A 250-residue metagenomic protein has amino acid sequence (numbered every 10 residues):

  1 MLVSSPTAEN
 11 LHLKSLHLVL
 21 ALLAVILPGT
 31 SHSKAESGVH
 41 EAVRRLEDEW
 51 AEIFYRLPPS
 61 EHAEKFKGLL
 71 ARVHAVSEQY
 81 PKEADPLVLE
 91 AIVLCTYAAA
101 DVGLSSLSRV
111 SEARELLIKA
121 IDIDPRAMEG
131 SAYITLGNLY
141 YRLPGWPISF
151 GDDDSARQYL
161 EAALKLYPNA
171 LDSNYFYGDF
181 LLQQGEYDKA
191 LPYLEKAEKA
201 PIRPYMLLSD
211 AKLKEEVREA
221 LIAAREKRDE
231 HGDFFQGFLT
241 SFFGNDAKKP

Functional and structural regions predicted by a protein language model:
H32-R72, L239, A247-P250: N-terminal leader/linker segments that initiate helical-solenoid repeat arrays
L46, A51-P58, T96-S105, M128 (+4 more regions): Short coil/turn linking the two alpha-helices of tandem helical-hairpin repeats
P59-H74, S106-E115, S149-D154, L194: Helix-turn-helix repeat elements of alpha-solenoid scaffolds
P81, P125-A127, P168: Short coil turns that delineate tetratricopeptide repeat
P86, G130-A132, S173, L207: TPR alpha-solenoid repeat register
K119, P125-A162: Alpha-helical adaptor scaffolds
A200-P250: Terminal, low-structured helical/coil segments at or just beyond the last alpha-helical repeat
